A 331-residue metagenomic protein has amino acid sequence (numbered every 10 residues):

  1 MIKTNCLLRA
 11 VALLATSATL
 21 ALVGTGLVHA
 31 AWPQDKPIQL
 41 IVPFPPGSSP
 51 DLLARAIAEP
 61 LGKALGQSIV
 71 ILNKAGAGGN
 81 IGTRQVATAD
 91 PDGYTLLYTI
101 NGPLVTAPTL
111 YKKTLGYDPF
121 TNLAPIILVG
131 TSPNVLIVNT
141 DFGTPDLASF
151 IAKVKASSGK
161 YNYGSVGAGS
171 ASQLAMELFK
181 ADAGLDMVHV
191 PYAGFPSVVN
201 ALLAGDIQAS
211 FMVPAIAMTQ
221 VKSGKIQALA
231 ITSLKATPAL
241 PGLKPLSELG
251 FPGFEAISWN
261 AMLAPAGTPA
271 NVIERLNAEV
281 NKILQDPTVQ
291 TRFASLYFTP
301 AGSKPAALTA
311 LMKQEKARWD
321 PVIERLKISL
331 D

Functional and structural regions predicted by a protein language model:
M1-L7: N-terminal secretory signal peptides that target proteins for export/translocation
V11-G24: Bacterial N-terminal signal peptides
G24-A30: Sec/Tat signal peptide C-region and signal peptidase I cleavage site
A30-T121, K160, G184-A209, V213 (+3 more regions): N-terminal (or domain-start) structured segment
Q34-P37, A181-L185, K222, E248 (+1 more regions): An extracytoplasmic/periplasmic, membrane-proximal ligand-sensing/linker region
T88-Y94, T109-S197, L246, W259-R292: Hinge/capping helix and adjacent helix->loop/strand transition within the periplasmic-binding protein
Y98-P103, S165, G194-F195, M212-A217 (+3 more regions): Beta->alpha turn/N-cap motifs
D118-L128, D186-V190, Q208, M218-E255 (+1 more regions): Short beta-strand->loop
